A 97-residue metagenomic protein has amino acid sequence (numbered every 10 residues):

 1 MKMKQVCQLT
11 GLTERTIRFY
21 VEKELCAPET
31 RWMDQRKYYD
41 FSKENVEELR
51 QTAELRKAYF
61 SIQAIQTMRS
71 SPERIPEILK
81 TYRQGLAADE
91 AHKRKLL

Functional and structural regions predicted by a protein language model:
M1-Q63: Basic helix-turn-helix/winged-helix DNA-binding cores and closely related short helical interaction motifs
R31, A53, Q66-L97: Short, charged amphipathic alpha-helical surface segments
